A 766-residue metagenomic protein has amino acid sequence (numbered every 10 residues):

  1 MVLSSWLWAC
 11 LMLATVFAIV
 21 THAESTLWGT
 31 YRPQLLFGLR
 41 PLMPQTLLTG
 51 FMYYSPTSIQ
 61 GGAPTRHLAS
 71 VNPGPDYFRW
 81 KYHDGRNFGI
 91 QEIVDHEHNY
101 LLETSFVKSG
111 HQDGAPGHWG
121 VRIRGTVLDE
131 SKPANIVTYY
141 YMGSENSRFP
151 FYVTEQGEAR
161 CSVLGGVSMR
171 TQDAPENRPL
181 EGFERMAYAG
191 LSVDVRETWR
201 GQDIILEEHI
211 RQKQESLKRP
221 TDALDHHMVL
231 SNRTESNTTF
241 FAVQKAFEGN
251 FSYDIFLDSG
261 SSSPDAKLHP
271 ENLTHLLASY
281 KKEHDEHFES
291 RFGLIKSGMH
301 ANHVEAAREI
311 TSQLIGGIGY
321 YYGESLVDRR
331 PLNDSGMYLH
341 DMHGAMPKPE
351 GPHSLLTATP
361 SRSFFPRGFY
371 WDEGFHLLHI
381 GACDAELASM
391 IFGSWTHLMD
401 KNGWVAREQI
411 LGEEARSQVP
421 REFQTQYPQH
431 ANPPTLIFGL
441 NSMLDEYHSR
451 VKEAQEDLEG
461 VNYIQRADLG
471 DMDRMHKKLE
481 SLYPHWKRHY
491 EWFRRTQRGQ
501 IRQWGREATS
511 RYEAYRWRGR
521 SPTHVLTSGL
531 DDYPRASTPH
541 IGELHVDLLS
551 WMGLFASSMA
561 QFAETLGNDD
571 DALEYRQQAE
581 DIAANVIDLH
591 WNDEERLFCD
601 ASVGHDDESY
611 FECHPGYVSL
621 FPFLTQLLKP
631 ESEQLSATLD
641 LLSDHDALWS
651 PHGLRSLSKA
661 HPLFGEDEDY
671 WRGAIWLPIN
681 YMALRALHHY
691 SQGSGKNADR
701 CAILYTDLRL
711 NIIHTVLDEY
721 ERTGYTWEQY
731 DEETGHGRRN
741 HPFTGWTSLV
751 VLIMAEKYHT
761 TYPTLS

Functional and structural regions predicted by a protein language model:
V2-E309, L314-I315, G319-G323, Q561 (+2 more regions): Terminal accessory carbohydrate-recognition/targeting modules of carbohydrate-active enzymes
R86-G89, I93-V94, Y100-L102, F106 (+3 more regions): General structural concept
R124-P133, R498, G505, K629: Short, flexible beta-strand-to-coil junctions
I210-F240, M342-L356, V461-L482: Intrinsically disordered, low-complexity acidic Ser/Thr-rich regulatory segments
T234-L277, S361-R362, R407-P484, R488-L573 (+5 more regions): The feature captures the catalytic groove of carbohydrate-active enzymes
N272, L276-E283, N302-I310, C383-W395 (+8 more regions): Extended, well-ordered alpha-helical scaffold segments
A301-P366, N402-A415, V419-R421, G499-E543 (+2 more regions): Extended glycan-interaction surfaces of carbohydrate-active proteins
F369-N402, V618-P630, N680-Q692: Alpha-helical support elements that line or immediately flank enzyme active sites and cofactor-binding pockets
